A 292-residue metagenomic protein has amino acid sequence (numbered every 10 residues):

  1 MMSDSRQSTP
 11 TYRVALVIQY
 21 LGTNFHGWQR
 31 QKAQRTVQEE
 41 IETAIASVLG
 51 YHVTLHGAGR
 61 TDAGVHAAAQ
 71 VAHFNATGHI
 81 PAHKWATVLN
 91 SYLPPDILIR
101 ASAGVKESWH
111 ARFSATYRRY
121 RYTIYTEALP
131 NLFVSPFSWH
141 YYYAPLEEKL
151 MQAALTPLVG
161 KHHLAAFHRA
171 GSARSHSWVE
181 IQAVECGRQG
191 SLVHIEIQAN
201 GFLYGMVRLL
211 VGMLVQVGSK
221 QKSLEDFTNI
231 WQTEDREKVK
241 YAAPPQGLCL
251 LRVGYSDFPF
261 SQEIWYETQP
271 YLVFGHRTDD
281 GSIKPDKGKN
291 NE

Functional and structural regions predicted by a protein language model:
M2-E292: Structured-RNA-binding interfaces characteristic of tRNA pseudouridine synthases
